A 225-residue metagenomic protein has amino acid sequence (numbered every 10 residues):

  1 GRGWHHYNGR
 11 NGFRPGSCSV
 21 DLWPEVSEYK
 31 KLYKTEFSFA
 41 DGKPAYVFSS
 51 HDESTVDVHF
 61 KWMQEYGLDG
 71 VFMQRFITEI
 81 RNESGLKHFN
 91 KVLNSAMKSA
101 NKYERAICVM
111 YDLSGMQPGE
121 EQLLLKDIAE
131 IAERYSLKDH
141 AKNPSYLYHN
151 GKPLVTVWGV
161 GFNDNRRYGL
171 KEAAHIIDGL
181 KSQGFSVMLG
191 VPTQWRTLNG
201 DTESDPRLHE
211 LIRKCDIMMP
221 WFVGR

Functional and structural regions predicted by a protein language model:
G1-R225: Glycan-processing catalytic domains of CAZymes
